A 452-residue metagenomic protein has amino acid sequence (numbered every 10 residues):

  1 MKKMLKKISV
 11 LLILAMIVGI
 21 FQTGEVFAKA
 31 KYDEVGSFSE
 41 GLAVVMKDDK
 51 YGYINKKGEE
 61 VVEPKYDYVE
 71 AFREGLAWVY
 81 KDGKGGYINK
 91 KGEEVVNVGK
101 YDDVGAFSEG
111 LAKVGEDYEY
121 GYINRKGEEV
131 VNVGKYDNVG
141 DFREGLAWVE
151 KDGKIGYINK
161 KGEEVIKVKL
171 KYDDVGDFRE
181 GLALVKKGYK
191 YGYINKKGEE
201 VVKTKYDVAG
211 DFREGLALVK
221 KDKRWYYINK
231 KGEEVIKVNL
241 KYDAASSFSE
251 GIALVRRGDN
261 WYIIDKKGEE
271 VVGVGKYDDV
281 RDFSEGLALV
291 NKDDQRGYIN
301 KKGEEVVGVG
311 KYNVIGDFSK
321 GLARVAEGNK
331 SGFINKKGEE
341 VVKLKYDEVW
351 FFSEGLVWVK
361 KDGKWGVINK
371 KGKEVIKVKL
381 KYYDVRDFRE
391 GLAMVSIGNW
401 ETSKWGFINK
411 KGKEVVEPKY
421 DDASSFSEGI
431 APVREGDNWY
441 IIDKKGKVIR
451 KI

Functional and structural regions predicted by a protein language model:
M1-L12: Bacterial N-terminal signal peptides that target proteins for export
I17-V26: C-terminal segment of classical bacterial N-terminal signal peptides
V26-I452: Residue-level detector of conserved, function-critical positions
